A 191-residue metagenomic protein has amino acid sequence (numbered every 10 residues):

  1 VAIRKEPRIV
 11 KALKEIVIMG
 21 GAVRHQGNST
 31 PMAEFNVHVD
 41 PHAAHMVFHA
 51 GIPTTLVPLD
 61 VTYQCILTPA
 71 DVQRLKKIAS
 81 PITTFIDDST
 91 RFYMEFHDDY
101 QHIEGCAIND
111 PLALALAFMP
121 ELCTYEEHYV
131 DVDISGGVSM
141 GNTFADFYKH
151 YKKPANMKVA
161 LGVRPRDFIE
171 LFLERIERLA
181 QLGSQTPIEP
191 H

Functional and structural regions predicted by a protein language model:
V1-T62, P69: Active-site histidine-anchored catalytic micro-motif
F35-H38, H42, V57-H191: Conformational coupling and interaction surfaces
